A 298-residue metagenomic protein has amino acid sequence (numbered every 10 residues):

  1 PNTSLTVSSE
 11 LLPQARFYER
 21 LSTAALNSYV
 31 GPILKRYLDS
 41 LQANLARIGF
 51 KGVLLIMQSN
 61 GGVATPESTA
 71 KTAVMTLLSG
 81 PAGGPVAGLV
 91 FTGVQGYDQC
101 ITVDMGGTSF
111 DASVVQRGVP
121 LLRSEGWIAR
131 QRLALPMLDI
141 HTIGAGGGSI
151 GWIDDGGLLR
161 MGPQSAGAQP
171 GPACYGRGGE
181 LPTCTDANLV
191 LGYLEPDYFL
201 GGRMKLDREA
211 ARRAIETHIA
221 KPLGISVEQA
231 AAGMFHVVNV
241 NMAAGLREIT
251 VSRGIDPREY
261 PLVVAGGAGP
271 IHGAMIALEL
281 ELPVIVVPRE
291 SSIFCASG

Functional and structural regions predicted by a protein language model:
P1-G298: N-terminally biased helix-coil "hinge/interface" segments that flank
